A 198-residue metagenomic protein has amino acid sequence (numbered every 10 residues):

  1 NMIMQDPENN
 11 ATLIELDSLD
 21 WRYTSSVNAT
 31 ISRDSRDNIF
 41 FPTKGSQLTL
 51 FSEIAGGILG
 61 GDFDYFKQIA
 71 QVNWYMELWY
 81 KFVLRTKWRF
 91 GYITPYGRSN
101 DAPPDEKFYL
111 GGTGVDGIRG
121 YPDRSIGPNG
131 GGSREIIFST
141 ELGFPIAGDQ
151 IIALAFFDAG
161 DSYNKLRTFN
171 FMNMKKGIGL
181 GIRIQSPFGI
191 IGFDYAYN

Functional and structural regions predicted by a protein language model:
M2-Q150, A155-F156, Y163-N164: C-terminal outer-membrane beta-barrel translocator/porin domains of Gram-negative envelope proteins and their
L110, V115, R167-N198: C-terminal beta-signal and terminal closure region of outer-membrane beta-barrel proteins
A159-D161, Y197-N198: Acidic, glycine-rich active-site loops and adjacent beta-strand->loop/helix elements that engage anionic groups
